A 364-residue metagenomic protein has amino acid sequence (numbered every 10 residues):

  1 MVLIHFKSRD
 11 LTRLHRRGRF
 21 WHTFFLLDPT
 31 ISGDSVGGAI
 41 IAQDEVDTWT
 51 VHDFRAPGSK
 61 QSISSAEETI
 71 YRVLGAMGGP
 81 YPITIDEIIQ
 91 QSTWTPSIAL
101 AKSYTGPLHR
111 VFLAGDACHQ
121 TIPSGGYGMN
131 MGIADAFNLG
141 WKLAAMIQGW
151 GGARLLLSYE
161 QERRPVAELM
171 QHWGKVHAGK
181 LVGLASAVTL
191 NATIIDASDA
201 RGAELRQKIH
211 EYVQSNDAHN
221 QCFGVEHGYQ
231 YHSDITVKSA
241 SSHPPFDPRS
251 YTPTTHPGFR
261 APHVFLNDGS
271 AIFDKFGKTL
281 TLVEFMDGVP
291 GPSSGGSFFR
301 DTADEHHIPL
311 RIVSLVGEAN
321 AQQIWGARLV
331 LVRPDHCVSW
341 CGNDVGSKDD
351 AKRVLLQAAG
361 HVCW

Functional and structural regions predicted by a protein language model:
M1-L205, S297: Core Rossmann-like FAD-binding/catalytic domain of the broad FAD-dependent monooxygenase superfamily
G75, A145-W364: Helical substrate-recognition/capping region of FAD-dependent monooxygenase/halogenase enzymes
